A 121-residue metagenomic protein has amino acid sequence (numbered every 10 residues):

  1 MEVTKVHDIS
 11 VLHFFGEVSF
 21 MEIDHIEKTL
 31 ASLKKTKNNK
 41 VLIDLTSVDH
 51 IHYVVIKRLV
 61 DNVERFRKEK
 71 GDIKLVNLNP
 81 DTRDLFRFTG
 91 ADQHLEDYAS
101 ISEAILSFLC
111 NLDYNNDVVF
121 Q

Functional and structural regions predicted by a protein language model:
M1-H13, V18, H25-E27: Short beta-strand/loop segment at the start of cytosolic alpha/beta domains
H7, F15, N79, A99-S102: Residues at the C-termini of beta-strands that transition into short coil/loop
I9, L95-E96: Short, conserved active-site loop motifs that form the nucleotide-linked donor/cofactor pocket
F20-L95: Amphipathic alpha-helical interaction surfaces in cytosolic regulatory modules
A99-Q121: A charged, well-structured terminal subsegment
